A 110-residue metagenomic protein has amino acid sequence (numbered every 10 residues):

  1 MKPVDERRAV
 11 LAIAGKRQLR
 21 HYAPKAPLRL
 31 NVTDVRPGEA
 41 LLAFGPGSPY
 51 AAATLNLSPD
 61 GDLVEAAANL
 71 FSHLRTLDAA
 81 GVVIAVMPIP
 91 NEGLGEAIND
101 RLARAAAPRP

Functional and structural regions predicted by a protein language model:
M1-E6, V10: C-terminal, non-catalytic macromolecule-binding modules
V10-P110: A C-terminal functional module that forms or caps the active site or interfaces directly with catalytic machinery
